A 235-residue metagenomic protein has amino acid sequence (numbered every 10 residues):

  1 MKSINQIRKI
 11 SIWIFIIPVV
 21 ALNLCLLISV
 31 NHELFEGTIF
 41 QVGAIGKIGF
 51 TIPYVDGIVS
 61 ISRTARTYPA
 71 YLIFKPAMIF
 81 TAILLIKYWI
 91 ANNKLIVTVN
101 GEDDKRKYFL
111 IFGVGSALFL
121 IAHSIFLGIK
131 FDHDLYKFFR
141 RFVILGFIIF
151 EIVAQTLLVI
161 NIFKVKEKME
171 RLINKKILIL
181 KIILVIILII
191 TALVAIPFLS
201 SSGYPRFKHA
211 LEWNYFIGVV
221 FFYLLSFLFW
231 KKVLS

Functional and structural regions predicted by a protein language model:
K2-L22, K107, I173-I182: Alpha-helical transmembrane segments and their helix-start/interface "positive-inside/aromatic belt" motifs in integral
P18-T38: Alpha-helical transmembrane segments of multi-pass membrane proteins
V55-F80: Interfacial helix-start motif at the membrane-water boundary
L84-G115: Cytoplasmic juxtamembrane regions at transmembrane-helix boundaries
V97, I125-H133, L193-Y204: Juxtamembrane "helix-exit" motif on the non-cytosolic side of transmembrane helices
S116-L172: Membrane-proximal helix-loop-helix units in multi-pass membrane proteins
L157-S235: Terminal transmembrane helical module of multi-pass membrane proteins
